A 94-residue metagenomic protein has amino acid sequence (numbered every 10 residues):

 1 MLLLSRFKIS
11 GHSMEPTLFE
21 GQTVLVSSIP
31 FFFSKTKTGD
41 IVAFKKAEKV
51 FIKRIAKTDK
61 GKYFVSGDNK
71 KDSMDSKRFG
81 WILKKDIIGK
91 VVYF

Functional and structural regions predicted by a protein language model:
M1-F94: Extended hydrophobic leader/signal-anchor segments used for secretion and membrane insertion
